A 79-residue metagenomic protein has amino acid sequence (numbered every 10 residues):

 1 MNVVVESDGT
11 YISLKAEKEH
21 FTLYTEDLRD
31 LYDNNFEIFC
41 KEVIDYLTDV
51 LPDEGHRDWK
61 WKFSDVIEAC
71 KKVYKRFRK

Functional and structural regions predicted by a protein language model:
M1-K18: Short, extreme N-terminal segment that most often corresponds to the first beta-strand
M1-V4, K72-K79: Short intrinsically disordered terminal tails
S13-S64: Acidic, low-complexity, intrinsically disordered interaction modules
W59-K75: Short, mixed-charge low-complexity intrinsically disordered segments
